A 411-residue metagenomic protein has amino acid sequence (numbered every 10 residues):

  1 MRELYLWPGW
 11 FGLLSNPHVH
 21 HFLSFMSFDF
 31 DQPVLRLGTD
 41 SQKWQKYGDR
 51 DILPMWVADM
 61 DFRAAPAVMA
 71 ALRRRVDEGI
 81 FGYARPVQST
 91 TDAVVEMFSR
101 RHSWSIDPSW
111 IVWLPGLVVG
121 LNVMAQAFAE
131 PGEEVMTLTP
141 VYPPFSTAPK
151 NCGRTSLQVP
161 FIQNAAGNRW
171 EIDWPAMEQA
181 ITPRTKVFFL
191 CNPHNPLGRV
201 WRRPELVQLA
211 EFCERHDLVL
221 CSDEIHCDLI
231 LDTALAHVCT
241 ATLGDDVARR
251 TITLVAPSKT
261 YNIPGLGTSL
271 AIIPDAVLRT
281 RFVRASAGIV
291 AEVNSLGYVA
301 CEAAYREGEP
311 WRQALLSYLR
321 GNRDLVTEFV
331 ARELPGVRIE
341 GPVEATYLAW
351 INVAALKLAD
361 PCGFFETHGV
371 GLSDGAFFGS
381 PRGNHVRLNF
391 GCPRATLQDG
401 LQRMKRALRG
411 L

Functional and structural regions predicted by a protein language model:
Y5, N16, H20-H21: Intrinsic-disorder-associated, low-complexity terminal segments enriched in Asp/Asn/His/Tyr and depleted of Lys/Arg
W7-W10: Tryptophan (W) side chains
S15, F81-E211, D228-L229, L235-T242 (+2 more regions): Conserved core of the PLP fold type I
F22, E178-Q179, V247, T367-L372 (+1 more regions): PLP-dependent enzyme catalytic core of the Aspartate aminotransferase-like
L23, S27-G116, V123, R306-E307 (+1 more regions): N-terminal small-domain helix-loop-helix segment of the aminotransferase-like
A70, D245-R320, F329: Conserved core segment of the aminotransferase class I/II
E302, L319-T327, I339-N352: Conserved glycine-rich beta-strand-loop-beta hairpin in the small C-terminal domain of fold type I
